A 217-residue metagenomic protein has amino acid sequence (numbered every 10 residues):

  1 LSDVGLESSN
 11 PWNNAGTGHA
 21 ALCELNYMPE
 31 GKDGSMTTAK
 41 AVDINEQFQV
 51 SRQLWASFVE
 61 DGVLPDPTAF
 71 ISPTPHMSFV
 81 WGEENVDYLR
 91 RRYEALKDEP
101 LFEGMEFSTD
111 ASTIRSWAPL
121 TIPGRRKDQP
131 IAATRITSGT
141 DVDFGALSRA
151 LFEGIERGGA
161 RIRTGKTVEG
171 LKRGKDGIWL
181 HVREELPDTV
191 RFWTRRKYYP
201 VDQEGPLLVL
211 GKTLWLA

Functional and structural regions predicted by a protein language model:
L1, H76-W81, L214-W215: Extended hydrophobic secondary-structure segments that form protein cores and membrane-embedded regions
L1-P11: Glycine-rich FAD pyrophosphate-binding loop
D3, C23, E84-V86, D141 (+2 more regions): Short, solvent-exposed loop/turn segments at secondary-structure junctions
S8-S9, T68-I71, G205-L207: A general structural signal for short secondary-structure junctions and capping/turn motifs
P11-A15, P123-G124: Short, flexible, mixed-charge acidic loops at enzyme active sites
G16-S116: Dinucleotide-binding Rossmann-like beta1-alpha1 core, especially the glycine-rich loop that anchors the ADP
T74-T167: Conserved redox-cofactor binding core of oxidoreductases
I131-T213, A217: Helical element adjacent to the flavin cofactor pocket in flavoenzyme catalytic cores
